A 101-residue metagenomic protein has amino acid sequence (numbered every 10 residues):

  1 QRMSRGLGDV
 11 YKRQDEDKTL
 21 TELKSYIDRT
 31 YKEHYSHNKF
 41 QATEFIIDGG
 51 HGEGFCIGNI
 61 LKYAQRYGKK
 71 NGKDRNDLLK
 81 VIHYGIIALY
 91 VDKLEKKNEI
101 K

Functional and structural regions predicted by a protein language model:
Q1-Y11: Single conserved hydrophobic/aromatic residue that forms the stacking wall/gate of nucleotide- or nucleobase-binding
D9-K101: Intrinsically disordered, low-complexity regulatory regions that flank transcription factor DNA-binding cores
